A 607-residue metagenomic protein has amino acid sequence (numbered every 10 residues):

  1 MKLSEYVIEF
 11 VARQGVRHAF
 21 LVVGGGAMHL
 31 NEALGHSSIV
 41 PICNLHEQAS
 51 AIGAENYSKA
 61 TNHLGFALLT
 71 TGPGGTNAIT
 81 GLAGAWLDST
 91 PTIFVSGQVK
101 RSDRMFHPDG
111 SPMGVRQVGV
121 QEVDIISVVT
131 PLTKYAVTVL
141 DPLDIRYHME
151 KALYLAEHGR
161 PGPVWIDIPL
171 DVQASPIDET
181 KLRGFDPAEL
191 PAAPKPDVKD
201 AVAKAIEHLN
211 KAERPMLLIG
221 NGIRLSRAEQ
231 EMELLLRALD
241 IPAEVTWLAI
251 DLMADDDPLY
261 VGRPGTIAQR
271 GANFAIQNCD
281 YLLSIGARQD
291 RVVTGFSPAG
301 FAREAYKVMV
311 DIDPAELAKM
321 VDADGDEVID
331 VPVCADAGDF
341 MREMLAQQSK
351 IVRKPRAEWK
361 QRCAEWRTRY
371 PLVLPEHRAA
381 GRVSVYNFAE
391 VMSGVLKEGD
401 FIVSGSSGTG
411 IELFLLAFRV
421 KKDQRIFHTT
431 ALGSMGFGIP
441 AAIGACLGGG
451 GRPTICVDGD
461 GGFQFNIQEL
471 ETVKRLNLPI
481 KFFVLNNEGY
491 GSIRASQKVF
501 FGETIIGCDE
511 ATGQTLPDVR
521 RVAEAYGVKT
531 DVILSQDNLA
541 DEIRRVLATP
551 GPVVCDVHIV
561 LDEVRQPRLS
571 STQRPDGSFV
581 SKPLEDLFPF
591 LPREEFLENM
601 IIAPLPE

Functional and structural regions predicted by a protein language model:
M1-I351, V395-E398, P479-F482, G502-E503 (+1 more regions): N-terminal alpha/beta PP-like core and its mobile active-site loop of ThDP/TPP-dependent enzymes
S4-V7, Q14-G15, V22-G25, L30-L34 (+1 more regions): Active-site diphosphate/adenylate-binding microenvironment
E55, I126-S127, E233, E390 (+3 more regions): Active-site phosphate/pyrophosphate- and oxyanion-stabilizing loops and adjacent acidic/basic residues in soluble
V95, M105-V120, T266, N278 (+5 more regions): Thiamine diphosphate
V128-V129, E179-F185, A364-Y370, R521-A523: Short, basic/glycine-rich phosphate-binding loops at helix/coil junctions that contact nucleotide phosphates
L143, E207, V308-S406, Q536 (+2 more regions): Phosphate/pyrophosphate-binding active-site segments
N221-G222, A287-R288, S407, G459-G461 (+1 more regions): Active-site metal-binding loops of divalent metal-dependent hydrolases
